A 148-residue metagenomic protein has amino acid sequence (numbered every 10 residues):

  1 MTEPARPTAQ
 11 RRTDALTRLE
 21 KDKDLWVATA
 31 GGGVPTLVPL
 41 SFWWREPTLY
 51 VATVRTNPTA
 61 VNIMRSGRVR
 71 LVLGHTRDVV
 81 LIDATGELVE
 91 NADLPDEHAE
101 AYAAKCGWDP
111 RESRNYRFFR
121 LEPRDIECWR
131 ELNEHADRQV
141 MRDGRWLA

Functional and structural regions predicted by a protein language model:
M1-P7, D78-A148: Charged, gly/pro-rich active-site loop segments
P4-L25: Short, basic/aromatic recognition patches
R11-D14, L37-V38, T56-P58, C106: A generic local structural motif
L16-T17, S41, V61, D109-R111: Short secondary-structure boundary/capping segments
L19-E20, M64-R65, A103: Alpha-helix boundary recognition
D22-R55, V61-I63, V69-G74, L81-D83: Short beta-strand segments
K23-D24, R68, G107, I126: Generic structural signal for secondary-structure transition and capping sites
R45-E46, P58-V61, V89-E90, A136-R138: A short local loop/turn or secondary-structure capping micro-motif enriched for an aromatic residue
